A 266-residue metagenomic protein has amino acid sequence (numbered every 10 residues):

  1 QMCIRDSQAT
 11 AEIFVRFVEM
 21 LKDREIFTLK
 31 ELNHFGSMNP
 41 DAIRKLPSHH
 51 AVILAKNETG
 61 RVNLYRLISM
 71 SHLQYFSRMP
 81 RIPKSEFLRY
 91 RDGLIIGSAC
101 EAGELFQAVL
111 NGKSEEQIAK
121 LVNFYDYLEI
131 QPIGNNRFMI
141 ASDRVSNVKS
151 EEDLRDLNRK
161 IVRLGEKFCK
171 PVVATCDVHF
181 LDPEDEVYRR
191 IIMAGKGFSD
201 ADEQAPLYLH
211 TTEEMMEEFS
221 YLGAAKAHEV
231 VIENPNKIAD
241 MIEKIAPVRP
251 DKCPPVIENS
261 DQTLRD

Functional and structural regions predicted by a protein language model:
Q1, R5-D266: Phosphodiester-processing cores and adjacent nucleic acid-binding clamps
